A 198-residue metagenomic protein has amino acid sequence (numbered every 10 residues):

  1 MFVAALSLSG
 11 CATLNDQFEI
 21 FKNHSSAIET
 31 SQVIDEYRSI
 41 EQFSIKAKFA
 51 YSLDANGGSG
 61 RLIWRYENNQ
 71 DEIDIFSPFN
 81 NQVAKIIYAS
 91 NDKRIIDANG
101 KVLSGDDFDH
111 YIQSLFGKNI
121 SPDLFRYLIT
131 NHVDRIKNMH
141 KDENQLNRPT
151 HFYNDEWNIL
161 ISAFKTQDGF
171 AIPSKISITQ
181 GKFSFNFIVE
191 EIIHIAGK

Functional and structural regions predicted by a protein language model:
M1-F2: Sec-dependent signal peptide recognition, specifically the positively charged N-region followed immediately by
A5-I28: Bacterial Sec signal peptide processing site at the extreme N-terminus
Q32-A55: A short, Trp-centered hydrophobic/proline-enriched beta-strand micro-motif
K46, G58, R65, K85-I87 (+3 more regions): Beta-strand-dominated lipid-handling architectures at cellular/organellar boundaries
L53-G57, P78-V83, G181-S184: Solvent-exposed loop/turn segments connecting transmembrane beta-strands in outer-membrane beta-barrel proteins
Q70-N119: An acidic-aromatic
H110-K137, N144-Q145: Solvent-exposed helix/loop surface patches that form functional interfaces
H132-K198: Gly/Pro-enriched, hydrophobic low-complexity segments that function as extracytoplasmic propeptides/linkers
